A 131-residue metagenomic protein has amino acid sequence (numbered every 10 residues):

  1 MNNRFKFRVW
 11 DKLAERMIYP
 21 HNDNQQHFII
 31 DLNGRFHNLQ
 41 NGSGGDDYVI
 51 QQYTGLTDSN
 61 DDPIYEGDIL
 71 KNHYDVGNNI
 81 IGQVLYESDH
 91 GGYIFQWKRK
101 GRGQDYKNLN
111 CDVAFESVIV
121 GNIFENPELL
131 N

Functional and structural regions predicted by a protein language model:
M1-N131: Secondary-structure transition motif
